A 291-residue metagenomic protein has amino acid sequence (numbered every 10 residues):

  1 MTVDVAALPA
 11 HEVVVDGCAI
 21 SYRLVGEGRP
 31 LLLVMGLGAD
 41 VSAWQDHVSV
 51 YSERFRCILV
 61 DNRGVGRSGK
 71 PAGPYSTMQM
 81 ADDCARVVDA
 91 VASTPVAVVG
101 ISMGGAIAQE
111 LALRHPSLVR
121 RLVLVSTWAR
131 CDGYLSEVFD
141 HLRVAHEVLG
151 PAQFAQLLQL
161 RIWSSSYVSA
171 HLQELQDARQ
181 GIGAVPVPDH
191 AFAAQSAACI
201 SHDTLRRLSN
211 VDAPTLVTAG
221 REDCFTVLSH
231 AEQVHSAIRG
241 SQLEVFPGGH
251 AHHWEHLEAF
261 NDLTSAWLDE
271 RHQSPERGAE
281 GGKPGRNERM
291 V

Functional and structural regions predicted by a protein language model:
H11-K70: Conserved HGGG/HGGXW glycine-rich cap/lid loop of the alpha/beta-hydrolase fold
S49, I58-V99: Active-site loop/oxyanion-hole signature of alpha/beta-hydrolase fold enzymes
Q109, L113, R120-L149: Flexible "cap/lid" loop of the alpha/beta hydrolase fold
G133-L135, Q153-R207: Conserved alpha/beta-hydrolase catalytic His-Asp/Glu region
V211, V217-A219: Short beta-strand/loop motif that positions the catalytic acidic residue of the alpha/beta-hydrolase fold
R221-T226: Acidic catalytic loop of the alpha/beta-hydrolase fold
A231-A251: Catalytic histidine neighborhood in serine/cysteine hydrolases with alpha/beta-hydrolase-type architecture
G248-N261: Catalytic histidine-centered segment of alpha/beta-hydrolase-like enzymes
